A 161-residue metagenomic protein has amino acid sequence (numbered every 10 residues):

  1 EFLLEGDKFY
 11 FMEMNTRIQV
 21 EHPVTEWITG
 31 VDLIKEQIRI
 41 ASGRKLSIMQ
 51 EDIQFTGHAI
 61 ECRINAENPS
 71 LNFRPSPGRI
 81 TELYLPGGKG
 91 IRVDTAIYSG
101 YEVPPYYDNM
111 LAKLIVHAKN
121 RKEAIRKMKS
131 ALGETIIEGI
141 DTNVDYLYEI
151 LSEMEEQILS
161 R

Functional and structural regions predicted by a protein language model:
E1-Q19: Conserved metal-phosphate-binding beta-hairpin within the catalytic cores of diverse ATP-dependent phosphoryl-transfer
L3, Q19, P23-R161: Catalytic cores of soluble metabolic enzymes centered on carboxylation/carboxyl-transfer
